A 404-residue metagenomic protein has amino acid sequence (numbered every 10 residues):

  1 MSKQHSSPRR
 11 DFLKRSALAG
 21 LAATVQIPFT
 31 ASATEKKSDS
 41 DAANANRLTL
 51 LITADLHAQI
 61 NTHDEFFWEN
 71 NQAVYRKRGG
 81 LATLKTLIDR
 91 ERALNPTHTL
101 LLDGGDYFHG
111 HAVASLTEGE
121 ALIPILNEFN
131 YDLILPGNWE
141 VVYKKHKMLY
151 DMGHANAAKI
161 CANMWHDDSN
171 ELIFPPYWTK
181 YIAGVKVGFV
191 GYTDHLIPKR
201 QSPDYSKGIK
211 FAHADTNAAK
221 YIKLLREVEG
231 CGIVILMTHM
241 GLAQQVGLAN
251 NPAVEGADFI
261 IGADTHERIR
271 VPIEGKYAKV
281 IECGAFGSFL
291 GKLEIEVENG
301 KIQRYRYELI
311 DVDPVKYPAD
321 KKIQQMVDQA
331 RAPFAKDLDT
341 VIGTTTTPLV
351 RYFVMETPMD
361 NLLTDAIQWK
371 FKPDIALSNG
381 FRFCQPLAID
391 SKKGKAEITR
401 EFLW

Functional and structural regions predicted by a protein language model:
S2, S7-K316, K322-I323, V354-A366: Acidic, metal/ion-coordinating pockets
N44, V297-K393: A short C-terminal boundary segment appended to hydrolase-like catalytic domains
P136, P175, Q329, P333-A335 (+1 more regions): Intrinsically disordered regions, especially transient/low-confidence alpha-helical propensity segments and coil-helix
W139, I209, F381-F383, W404: Tryptophan-centered motif/residue detector
K392-W404: C-terminal catalytic subdomain
